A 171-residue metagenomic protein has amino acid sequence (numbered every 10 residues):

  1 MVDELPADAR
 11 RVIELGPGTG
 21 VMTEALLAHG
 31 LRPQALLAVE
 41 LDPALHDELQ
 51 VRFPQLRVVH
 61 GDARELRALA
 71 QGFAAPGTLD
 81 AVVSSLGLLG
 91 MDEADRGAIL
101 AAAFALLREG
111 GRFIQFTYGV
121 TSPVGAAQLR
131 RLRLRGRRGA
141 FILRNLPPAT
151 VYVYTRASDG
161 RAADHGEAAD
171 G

Functional and structural regions predicted by a protein language model:
A9-G18: Conserved class I S-adenosyl-L-methionine
T19-L31: Conserved SAM-binding loop of SAM-dependent methyltransferases across substrates and taxa, primarily the Class I
D42, D62: Conserved SAM/SAH-binding beta-strand->alpha-helix loop
L49-Q50: Conserved SAM-binding loop
D80-D95: A short SAM/SAH-binding and catalytic strip from SAM-dependent methyltransferases
G97-E109: A short glycine-rich, Lys/Arg-flanked "PGG" loop and its adjoining helix->strand segment in the class I
L107-T117: Conserved beta-strand signature within the Rossmann-like core of class I S-adenosyl-L-methionine
F141-G171: Core SAM-dependent methyltransferase catalytic element
